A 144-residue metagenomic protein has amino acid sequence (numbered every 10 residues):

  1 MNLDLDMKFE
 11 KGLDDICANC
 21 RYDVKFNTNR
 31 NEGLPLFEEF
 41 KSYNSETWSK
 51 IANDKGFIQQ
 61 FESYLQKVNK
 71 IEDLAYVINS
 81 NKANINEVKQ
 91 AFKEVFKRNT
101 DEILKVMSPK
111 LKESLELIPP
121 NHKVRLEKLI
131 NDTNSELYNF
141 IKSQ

Functional and structural regions predicted by a protein language model:
M1-S143: Catalytic toxin/effector domains delivered as secreted proteins or via bacterial secretion systems
